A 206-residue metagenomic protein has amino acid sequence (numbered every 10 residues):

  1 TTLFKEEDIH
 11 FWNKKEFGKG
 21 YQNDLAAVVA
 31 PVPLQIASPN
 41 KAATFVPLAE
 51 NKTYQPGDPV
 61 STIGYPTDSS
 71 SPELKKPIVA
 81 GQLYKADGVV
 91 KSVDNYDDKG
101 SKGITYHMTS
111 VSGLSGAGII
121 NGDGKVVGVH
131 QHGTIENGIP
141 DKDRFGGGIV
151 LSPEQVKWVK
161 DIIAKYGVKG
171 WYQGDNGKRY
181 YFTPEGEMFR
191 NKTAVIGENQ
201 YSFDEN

Functional and structural regions predicted by a protein language model:
T1-K41, D94-D98: Conserved catalytic-core segment of clan PA serine endopeptidases
V28, G57, T62, Y106 (+3 more regions): Terminal peptide-recognition signature
V28-Q35, A49-N51, H107-S110: A structural micro-motif recognizing beta-strand termini and the immediately following turn/loop segments
P31-Q35, P66-D68, K125, H132-E136: Acidic glycine-/aspartate-rich tracts in secreted/extracellular proteins
P33, P47-G81: Short glycine/Trp-rich loop-beta-loop segment that forms part of the substrate-binding cleft
D98-S101, V111, S115-G167: C-terminal subregion of chymotrypsin/trypsin-like serine protease catalytic domains
V168-N206: Extracellular adhesion/carbohydrate-binding repeat motifs centered on closely spaced tryptophans
